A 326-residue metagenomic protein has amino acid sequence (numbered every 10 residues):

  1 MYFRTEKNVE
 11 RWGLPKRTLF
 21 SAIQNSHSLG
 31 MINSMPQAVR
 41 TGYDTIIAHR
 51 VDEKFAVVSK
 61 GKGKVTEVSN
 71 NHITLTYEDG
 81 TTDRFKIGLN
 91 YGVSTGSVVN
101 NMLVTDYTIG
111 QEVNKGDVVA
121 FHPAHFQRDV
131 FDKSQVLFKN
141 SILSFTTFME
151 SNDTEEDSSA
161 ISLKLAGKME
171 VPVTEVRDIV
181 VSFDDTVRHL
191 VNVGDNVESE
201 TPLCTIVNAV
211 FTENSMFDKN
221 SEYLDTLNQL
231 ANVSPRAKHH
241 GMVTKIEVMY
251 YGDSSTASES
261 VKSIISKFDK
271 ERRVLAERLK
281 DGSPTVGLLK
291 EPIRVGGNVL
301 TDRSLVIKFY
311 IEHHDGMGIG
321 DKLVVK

Functional and structural regions predicted by a protein language model:
M1-T108, D117-M317, D321-V324: Long, charge-dense accessory insertions within large macromolecular proteins
